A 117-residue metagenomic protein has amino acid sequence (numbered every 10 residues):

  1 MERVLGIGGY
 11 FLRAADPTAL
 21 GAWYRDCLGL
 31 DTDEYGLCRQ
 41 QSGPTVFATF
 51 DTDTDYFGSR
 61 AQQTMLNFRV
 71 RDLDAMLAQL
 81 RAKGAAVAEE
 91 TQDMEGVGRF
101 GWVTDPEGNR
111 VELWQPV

Functional and structural regions predicted by a protein language model:
M1-I7, F11-A48: Core segments of cupin and vicinal oxygen chelate
M1-L12, A78-V117: Vicinal oxygen chelate
A19-L20, M65, F100: Secondary-structure boundary/capping motif
C27-D31, N67-R69, E90-D93: Short linear motifs in intrinsically disordered
L28-Q63, V103-P106, R110-P116: Conserved short beta-strand elements that form part of the metal-binding/catalytic scaffold of enzyme active sites
S59-A85: Mid-chain, well-packed structural core segment of small domains
